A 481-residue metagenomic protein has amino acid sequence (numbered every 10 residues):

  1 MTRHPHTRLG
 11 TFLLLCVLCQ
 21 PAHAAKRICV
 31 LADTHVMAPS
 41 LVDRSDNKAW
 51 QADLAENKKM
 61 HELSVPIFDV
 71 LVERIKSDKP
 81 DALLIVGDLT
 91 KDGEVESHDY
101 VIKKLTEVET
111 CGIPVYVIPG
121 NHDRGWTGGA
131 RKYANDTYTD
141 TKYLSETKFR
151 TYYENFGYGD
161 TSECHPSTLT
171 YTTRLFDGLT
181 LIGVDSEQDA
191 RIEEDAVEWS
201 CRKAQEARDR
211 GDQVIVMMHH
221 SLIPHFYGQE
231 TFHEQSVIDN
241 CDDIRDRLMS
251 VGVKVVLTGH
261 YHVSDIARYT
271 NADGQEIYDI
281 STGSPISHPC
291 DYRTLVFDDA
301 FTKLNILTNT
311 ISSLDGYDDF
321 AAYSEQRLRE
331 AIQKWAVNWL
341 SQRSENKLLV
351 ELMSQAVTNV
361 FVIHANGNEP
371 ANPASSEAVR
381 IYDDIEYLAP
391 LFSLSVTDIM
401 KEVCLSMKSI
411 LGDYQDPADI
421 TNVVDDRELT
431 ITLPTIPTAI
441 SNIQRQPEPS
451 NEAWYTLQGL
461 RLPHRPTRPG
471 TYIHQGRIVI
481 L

Functional and structural regions predicted by a protein language model:
A24-V95: N-terminal active-site segment of His-dependent metallophosphoesterases
K26-P39, G178-Q188, M217, Y278-G283 (+1 more regions): Active-site-proximal beta-strand elements of phosphoester/diester hydrolases
D33, D88, G120-N121, H219 (+1 more regions): Active-site glycine-centered loops adjacent to acidic/histidine catalytic or metal-binding residues that shape
K79-A82, P114, T180-I182, D189-Y278 (+1 more regions): His/acidic metal-ligating clusters that form di-metal
V95, Y100-E198, Q205, D273 (+2 more regions): Extended active-site neighborhood of metal-dependent phosphoesterases/phosphodiesterases
G316-I436: Non-catalytic terminal accessory segments
I436-Q458: Residue-level detector of functionally pivotal "anchor" positions at catalytic/ligand-binding pockets or at interdomain
T471-L481: C-terminal tail/sorting-segment detector
